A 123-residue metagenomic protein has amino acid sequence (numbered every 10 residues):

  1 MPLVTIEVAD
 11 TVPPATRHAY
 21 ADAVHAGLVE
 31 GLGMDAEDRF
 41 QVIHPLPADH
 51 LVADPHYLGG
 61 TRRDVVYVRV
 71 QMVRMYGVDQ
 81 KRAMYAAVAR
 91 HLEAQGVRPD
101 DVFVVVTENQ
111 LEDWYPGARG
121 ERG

Functional and structural regions predicted by a protein language model:
M1-G123: Interaction-mediating elements
